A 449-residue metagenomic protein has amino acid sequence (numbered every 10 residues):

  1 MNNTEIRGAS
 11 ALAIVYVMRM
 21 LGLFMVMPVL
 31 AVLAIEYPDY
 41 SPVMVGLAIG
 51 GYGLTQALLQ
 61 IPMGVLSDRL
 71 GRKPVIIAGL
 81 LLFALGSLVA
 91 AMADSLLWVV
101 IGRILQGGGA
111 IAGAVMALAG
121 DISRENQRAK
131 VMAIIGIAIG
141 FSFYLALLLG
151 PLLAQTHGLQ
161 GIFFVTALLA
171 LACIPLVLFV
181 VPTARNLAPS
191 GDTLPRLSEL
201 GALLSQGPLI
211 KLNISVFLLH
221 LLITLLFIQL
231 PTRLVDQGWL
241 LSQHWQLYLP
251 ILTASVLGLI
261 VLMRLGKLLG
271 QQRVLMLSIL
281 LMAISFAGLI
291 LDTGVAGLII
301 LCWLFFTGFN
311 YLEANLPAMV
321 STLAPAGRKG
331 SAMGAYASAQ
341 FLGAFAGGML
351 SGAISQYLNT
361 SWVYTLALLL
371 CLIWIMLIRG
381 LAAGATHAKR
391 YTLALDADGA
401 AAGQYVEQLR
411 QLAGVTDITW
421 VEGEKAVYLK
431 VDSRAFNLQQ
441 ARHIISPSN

Functional and structural regions predicted by a protein language model:
M1-T4, P182-N213: Juxtamembrane intracellular "pre-TM" segments in multi-pass secondary transporters
G53-I61, F143-Y144, L252-I260, A344-F345: Residue-level signature of mid-helix packing/kink "hotspots" within the transmembrane helices of 12-pass Major
L58-D94: Conserved MFS/SLC helix-loop-helix module at the cytosolic interface between two early adjacent transmembrane helices
Q60-G71, G258-G270, S355: Helix-to-loop junctions at the C-terminal end of transmembrane segments in multipass secondary transporters
G102-I139: Cytoplasmic helix-loop-helix junction between adjacent transmembrane helices in 12-TM secondary transporters
I135-L178: Helix-loop-helix hairpin linking two adjacent transmembrane segments in secondary transporters
L168-L187, W374-A382: C-terminal membrane-cytosol helix-exit motif in multi-pass small-molecule transporters
